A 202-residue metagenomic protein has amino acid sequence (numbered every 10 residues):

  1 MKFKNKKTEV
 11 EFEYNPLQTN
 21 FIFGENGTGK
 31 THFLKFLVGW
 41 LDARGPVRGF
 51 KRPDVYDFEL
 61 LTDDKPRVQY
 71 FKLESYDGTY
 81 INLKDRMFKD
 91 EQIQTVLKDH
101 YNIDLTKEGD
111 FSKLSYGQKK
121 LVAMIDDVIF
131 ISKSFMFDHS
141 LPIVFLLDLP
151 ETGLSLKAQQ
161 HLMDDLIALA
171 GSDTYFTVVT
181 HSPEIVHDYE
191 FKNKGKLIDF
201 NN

Functional and structural regions predicted by a protein language model:
M1-V10: N-terminal pre-Walker A segment at the start of P-loop NTPase domains
I22: Hydrophobic anchor at the beta1->P-loop junction of P-loop NTPases
G27-T28: ATP-binding Walker
T31: Walker A/P-loop
K35-K98, N102: ABC ATPase nucleotide-binding domain signature region
K84-R86, K157-N202: C-terminal lobe/lid and adjacent interdomain/linker elements of RecA-like ASCE P-loop ATPase modules
Y116-L147, H161: GG-anchored amphipathic helix commonly corresponding to the ABC/SMC/Rad50 NBD signature/C-loop
E151-S155: Short loop immediately C-terminal to the Walker-B catalytic DE motif in ABC-type ATPase nucleotide-binding domains
